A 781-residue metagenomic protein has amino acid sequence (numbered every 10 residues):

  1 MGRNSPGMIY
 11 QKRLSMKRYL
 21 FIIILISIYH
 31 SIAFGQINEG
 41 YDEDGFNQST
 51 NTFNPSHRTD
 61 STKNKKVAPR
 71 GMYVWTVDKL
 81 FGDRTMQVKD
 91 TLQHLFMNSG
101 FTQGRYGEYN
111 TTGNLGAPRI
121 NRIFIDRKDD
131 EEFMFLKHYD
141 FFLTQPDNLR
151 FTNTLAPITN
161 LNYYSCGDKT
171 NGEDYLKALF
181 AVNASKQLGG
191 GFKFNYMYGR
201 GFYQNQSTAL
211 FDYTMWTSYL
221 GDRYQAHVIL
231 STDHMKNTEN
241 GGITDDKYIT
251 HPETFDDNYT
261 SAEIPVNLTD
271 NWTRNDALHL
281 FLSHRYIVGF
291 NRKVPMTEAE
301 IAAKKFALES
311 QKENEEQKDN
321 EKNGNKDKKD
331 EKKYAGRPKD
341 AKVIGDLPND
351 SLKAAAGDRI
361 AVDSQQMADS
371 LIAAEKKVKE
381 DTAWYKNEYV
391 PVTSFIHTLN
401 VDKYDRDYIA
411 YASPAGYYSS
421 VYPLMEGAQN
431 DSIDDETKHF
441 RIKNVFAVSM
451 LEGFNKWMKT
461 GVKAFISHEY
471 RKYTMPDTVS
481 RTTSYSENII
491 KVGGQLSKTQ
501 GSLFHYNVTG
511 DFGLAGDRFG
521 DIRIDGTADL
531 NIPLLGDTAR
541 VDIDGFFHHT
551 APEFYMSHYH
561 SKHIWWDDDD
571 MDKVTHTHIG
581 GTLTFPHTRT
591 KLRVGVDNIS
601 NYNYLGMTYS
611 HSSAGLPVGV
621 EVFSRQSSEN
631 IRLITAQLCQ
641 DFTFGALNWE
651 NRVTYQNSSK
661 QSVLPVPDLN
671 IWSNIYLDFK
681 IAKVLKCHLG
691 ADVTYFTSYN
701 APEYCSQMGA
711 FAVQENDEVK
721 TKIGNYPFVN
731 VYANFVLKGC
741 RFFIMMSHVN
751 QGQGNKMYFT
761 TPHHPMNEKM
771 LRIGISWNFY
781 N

Functional and structural regions predicted by a protein language model:
M1-R13, K17, Q36, T217 (+8 more regions): Generic low-polarity alpha-helical segments
M1-Y41, C740, M745, E768-N781: Bacterial Sec-dependent N-terminal signal peptides
S5, Q11, L20, S31 (+3 more regions): Short linear motifs in intrinsically disordered/low-complexity regions
Y19, T154, I264-K329, S364 (+1 more regions): Exposed, low-structure sequence patches enriched in small/polar residues
Y29, M235, S698: Phosphate/oxyanion-binding loops and surfaces in catalytic or ligand/nucleic-acid-binding neighborhoods
Q36-F281, R285-L347, S351-A355, S370 (+3 more regions): Membrane-proximal, glycine/serine-rich, low-complexity loop/turn segments characteristic of large bacterial
